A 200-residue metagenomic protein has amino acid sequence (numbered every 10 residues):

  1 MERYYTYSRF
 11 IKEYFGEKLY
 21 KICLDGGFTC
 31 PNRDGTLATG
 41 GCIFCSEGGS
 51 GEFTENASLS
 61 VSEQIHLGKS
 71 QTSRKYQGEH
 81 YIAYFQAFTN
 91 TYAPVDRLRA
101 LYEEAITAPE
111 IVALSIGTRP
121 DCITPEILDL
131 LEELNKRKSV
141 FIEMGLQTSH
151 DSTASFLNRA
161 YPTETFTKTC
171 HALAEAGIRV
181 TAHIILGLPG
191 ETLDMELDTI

Functional and structural regions predicted by a protein language model:
M1-G41, S46-I82: N-terminal [4Fe-4S]-dependent radical SAM core
R33, A87-V95, P189-D194: Active-site mouth loops of central-metabolism enzymes
G48-I65, T72-V95, E110-I123, S139-T165: Core AdoMet radical
S62-K69, L98-E103, L128-E132, T167-C170 (+1 more regions): Generic structural signal for well-ordered alpha-helices, preferentially at hydrophobic/aromatic core positions
S73-Y76, Y102-P109, D129-S139, H171-E175: Acidic (Asp/Glu)-rich catalytic clusters
A108-L114, R179-A182: Short, surface-exposed connector motifs at secondary-structure boundaries
I127, P189-I200: Catalytic cores of alpha/beta
D151, L173-L193: Conserved strand-turn element in the central/C-terminal portion of the radical SAM core barrel that lines
